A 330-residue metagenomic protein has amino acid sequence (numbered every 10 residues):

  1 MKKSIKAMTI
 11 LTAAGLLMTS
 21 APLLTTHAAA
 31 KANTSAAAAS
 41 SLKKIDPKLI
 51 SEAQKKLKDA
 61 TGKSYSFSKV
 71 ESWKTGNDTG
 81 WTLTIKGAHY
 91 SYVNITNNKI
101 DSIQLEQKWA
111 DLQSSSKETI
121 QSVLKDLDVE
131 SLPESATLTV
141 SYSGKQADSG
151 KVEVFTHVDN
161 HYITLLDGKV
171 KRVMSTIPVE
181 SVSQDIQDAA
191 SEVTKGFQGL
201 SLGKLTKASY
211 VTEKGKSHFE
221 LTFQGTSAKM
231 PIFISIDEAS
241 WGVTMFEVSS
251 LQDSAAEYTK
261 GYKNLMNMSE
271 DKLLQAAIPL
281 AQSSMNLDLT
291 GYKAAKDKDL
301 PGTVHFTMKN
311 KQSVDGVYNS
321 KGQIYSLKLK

Functional and structural regions predicted by a protein language model:
M1-K330: Long, terminal "pre-/pro-" and other extracytoplasmic accessory regions that lie outside the mature folded/catalytic
